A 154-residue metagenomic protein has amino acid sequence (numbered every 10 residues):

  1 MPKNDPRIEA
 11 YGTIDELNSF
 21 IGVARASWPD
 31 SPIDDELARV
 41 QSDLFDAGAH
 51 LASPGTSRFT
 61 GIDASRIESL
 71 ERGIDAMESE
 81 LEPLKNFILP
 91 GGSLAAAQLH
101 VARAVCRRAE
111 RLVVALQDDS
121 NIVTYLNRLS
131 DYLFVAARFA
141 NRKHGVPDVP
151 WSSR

Functional and structural regions predicted by a protein language model:
M1-R154: Phosphate/pyrophosphate-binding loop motifs in nucleotide- or prenyl diphosphate-using proteins
